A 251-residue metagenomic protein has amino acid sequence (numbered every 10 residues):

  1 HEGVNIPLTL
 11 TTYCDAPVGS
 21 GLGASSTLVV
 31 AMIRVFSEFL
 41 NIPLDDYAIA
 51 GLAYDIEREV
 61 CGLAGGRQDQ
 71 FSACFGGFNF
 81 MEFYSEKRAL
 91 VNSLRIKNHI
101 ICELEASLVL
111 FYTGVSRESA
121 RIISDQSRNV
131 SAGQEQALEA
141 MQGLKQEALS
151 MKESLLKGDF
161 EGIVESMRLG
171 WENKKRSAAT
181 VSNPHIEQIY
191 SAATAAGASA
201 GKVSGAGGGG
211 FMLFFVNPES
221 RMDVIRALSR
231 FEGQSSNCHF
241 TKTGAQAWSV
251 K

Functional and structural regions predicted by a protein language model:
H1-V18, L52: Glycine- and acidic-rich phosphate- and metal-coordinating loops
V4, F36, D46, G51-A64 (+2 more regions): C-terminal nucleotide
T9, V29-I33, A50: Generic internal hydrophobic packing segments that stabilize the cores of diverse globular domains
G19-L22, K175-S177: A generic structural signal for short coil/turn motifs at secondary-structure boundaries
L22-I42: DPxDG-like acidic metal-binding loop motif
G209: Glycine-rich active-site/cofactor-binding loop and its immediate structural neighborhood
